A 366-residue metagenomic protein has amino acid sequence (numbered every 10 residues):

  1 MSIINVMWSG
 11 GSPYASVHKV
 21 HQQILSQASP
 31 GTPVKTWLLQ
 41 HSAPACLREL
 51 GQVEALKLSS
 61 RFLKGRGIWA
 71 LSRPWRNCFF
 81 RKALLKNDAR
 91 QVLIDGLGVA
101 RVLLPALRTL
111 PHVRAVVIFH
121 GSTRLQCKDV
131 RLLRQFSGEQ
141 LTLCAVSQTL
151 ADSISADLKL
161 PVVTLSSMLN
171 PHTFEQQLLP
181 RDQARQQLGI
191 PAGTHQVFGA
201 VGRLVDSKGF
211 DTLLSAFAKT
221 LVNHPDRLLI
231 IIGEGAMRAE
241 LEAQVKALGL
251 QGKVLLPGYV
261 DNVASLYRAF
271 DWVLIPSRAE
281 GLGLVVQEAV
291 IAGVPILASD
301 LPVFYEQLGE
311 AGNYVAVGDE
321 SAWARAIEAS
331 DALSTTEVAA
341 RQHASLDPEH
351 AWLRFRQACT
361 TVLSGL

Functional and structural regions predicted by a protein language model:
V6-S72: N-terminal strand-loop element at the rim of the active site of nucleotide-sugar-dependent glycosyltransferases
A15-Q23, Q196, A200-K219, A236-E242: A conserved mid-protein helix/loop that constitutes part of the nucleotide-sugar donor-binding site
I94-R101: Short His-centered aromatic/hydrophobic patch
E139-T164, L169-F174: A short, active-site helix/loop in glycosyltransferases that binds the activated sugar's phosphate group
E175-P191: A short helix/loop element that forms part of the nucleotide-sugar donor recognition site in Leloir-type
Y259, R278: Aromatic "clamp/platform" in nucleotide-sugar-dependent glycosyltransferases that forms part of the donor/acceptor
A298, N313-S321, I327-S334: Conserved acidic donor-binding segment of nucleotide-sugar-dependent glycosyltransferases
S334-L363: A charged, aromatic-enriched C-terminal amphipathic alpha-helix characteristic of glycosyltransferases across folds
